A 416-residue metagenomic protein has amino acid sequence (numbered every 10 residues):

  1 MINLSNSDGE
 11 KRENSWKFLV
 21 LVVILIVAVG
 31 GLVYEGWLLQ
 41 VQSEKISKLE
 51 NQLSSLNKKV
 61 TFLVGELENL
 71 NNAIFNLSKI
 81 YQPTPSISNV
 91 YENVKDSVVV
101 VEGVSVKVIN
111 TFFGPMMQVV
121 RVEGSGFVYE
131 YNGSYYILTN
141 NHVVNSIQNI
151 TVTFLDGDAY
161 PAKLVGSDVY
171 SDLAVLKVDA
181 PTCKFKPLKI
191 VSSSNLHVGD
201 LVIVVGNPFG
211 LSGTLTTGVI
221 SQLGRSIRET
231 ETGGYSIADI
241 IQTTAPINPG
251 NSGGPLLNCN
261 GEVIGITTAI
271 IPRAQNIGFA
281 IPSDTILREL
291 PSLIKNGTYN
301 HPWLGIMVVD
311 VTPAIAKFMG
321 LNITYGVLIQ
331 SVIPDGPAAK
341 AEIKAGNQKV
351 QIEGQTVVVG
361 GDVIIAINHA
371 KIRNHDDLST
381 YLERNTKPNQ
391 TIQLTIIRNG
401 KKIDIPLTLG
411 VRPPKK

Functional and structural regions predicted by a protein language model:
I2-K48: Single-pass membrane-anchoring alpha-helices
V41-E44, K48-N57, V64, N71-Y325 (+5 more regions): Serine-dependent protease modules
K59, I306, V332, A341 (+3 more regions): PDZ peptide-recognition modules
Y129-E130, I396-G400: Short hydrophobic alpha-helical segments used for membrane anchoring or interfacial signaling
I137, A341-H375: Conserved PDZ fold ligand-binding element
A159, K402-D404: A structural signal for beta-strand boundary/capping segments at domain termini and interdomain linkers
V363, T380-R384: Helical hairpin unit composed of two closely spaced alpha helices linked by a short loop
T391-Q393, D404: Short, conserved beta-strand segments of beta-strand-rich sandwich/propeller modules, principally
